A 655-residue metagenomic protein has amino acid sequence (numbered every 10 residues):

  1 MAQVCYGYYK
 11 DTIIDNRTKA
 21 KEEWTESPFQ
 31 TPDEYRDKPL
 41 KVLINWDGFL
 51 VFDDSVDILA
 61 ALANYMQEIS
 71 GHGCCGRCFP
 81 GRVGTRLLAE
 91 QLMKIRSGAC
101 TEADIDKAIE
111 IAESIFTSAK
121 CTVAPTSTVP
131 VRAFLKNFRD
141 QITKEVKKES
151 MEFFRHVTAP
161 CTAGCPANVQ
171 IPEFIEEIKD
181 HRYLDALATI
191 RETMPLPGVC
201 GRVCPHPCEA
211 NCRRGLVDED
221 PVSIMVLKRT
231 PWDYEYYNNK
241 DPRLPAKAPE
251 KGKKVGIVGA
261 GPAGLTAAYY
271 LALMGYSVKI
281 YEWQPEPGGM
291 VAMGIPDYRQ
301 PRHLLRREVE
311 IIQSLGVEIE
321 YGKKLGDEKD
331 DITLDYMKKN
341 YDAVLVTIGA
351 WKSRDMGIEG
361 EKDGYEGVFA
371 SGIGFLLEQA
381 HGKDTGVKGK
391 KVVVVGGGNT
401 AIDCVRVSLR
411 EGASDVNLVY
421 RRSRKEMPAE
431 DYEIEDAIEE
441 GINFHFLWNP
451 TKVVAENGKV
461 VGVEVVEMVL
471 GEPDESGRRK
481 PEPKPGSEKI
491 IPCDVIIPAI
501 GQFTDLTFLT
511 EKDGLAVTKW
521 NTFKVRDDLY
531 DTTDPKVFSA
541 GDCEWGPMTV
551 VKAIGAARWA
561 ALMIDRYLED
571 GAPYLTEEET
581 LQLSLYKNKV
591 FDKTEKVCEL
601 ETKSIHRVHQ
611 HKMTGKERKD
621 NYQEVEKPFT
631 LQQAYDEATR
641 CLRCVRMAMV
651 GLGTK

Functional and structural regions predicted by a protein language model:
M1-E152: Redox cofactor-anchoring modules in respiratory/redox and cofactor-processing assemblies
E68-E90, E113-P130, R155-E173, P195-L216 (+1 more regions): Local cysteine-cluster metal-coordination motifs and their immediate loop/turn environment, predominantly Fe-S cluster
M151-E152, P160-C161, N449-K459, W559 (+2 more regions): Mid-to-C-terminal Rossmann-like scaffold of FAD/NAD(P)H-dependent oxidoreductases
P231-A248, R307-Y321, S353-E411, T518-D528 (+1 more regions): Glycine-rich dinucleotide-binding loop and its adjacent helix/turn
K254-S277, A401-L409: N-terminal Rossmann-like FAD-binding beta1-loop-alpha1 element of flavoenzymes
I280, Q284-L315, I319, L377 (+2 more regions): Rossmann-like dinucleotide-binding cores of NAD(P)H-dependent redox enzymes
Y365-G389, D474-P547, K596-E599: FAD-site-proximal beta/loop scaffold in flavoenzymes
C404, C543-Y574: A conserved FAD-binding loop/helix module that cradles the flavin
